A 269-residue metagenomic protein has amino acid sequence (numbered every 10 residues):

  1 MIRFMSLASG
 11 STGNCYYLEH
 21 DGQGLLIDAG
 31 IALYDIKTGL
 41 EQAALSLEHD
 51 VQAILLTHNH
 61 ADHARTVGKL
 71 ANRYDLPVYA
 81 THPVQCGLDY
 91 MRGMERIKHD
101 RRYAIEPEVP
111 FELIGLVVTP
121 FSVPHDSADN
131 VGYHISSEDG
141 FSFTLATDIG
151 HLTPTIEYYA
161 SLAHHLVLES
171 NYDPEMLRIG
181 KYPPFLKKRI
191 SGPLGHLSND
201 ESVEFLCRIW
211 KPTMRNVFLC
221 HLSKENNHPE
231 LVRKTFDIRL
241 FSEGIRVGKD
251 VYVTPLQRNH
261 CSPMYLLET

Functional and structural regions predicted by a protein language model:
M1-A43, V131-D148, H165: Conserved beta-strand hairpin/beta-sheet module of binuclear metal-dependent hydrolase folds, prominently
M5-C15, L56-V67, P120: Structured catalytic core of nucleotide-sugar glycosyltransferases
I27-G30, D50-N59, Y79-H82, T144-T147 (+3 more regions): Active-site neighborhood of phospho(di)ester-bond hydrolases with catalytic His/Asp-centered motifs
L33-T81: Active-site metal-binding motif and surrounding structural segment of the metallo-beta-lactamase
H60-A64, C86-G87, A128, L152-T153 (+2 more regions): Active-site environment of divalent metal-dependent phosphoester hydrolases
R65-Y74, Y90-R92, N227-K234: Metal-dependent catalytic neighborhoods of phosphoester/phosphodiester hydrolases
H82-G132, S136-G140: Metallo-beta-lactamase
P154-T254: Cap/insert and terminal regions of metallo-dependent hydrolase folds
